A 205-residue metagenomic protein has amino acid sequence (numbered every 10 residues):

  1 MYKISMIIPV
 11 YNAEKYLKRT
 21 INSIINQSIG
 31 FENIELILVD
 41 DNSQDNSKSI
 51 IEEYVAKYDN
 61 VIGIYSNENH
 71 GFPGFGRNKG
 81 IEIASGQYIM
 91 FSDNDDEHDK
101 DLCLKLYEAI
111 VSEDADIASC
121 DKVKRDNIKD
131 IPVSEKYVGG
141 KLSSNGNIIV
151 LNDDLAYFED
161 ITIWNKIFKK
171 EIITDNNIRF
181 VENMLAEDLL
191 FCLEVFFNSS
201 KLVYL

Functional and structural regions predicted by a protein language model:
Y2-S5, E35, L190: Cell-envelope/extracellular polymer assembly enzymes that use nucleotide-activated donors
A13-Q27: Short, well-formed alpha-helical segments that are part of the catalytic scaffolds of diverse glycosyltransferases
E32-N42, I64-S66, N94: Short beta-strand/loop segment that forms part of the nucleotide-sugar
D40-I50, H70: A conserved acidic beta->alpha catalytic loop
E52-Y58: Short, conserved SAM-binding/catalytic segment of Class I S-adenosyl-L-methionine-dependent methyltransferases
N67-A84, E97: Glycine-rich, basic loop-to-helix element that forms the pyrophosphate-binding segment of sugar-nucleotide handling
I89: Short aromatic/hydrophobic "clamp" motif used to bind/position activated sugar donors
N94-L205: Donor-binding/catalytic cores of nucleotide-activated saccharide and glycerol-phosphate transferases/polymerases
